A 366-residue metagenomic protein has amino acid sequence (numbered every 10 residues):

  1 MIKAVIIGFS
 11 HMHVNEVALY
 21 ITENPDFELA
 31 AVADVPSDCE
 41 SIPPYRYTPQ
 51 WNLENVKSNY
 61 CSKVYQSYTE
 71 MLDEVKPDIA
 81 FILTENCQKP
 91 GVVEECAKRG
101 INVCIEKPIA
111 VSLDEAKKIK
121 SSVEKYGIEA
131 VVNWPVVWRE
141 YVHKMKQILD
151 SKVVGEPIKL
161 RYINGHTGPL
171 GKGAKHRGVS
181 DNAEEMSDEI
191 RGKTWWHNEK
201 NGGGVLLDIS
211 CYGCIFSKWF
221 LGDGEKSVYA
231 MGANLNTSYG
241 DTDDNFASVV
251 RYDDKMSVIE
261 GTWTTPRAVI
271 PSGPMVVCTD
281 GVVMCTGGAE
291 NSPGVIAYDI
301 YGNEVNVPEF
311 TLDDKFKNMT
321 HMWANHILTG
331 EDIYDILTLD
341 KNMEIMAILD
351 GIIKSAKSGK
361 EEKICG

Functional and structural regions predicted by a protein language model:
M1, I79-F81, K125, M322-G366: C-terminal helix-rich "cap/oligomerization" subdomain common to oxidoreductases
M1-V56: N-terminal Rossmann-like dinucleotide-binding module
K3-V5, Y20, E28-D34, K57-V75 (+2 more regions): Internal alpha/beta domain cores that form substrate/cofactor-binding pockets in large enzymes and binding proteins
M12, P43, Y47, R267 (+1 more regions): Active-site loop of classical SDR/Rossmann-like NAD(P)-dependent oxidoreductases, centered on the catalytic Tyr-X3-Lys
M12, R139-S238, G359: Predominantly a Rossmann-like dinucleotide-binding segment in NAD(P)-dependent oxidoreductases
V17-A18, S41-R46, V142-K144, P169-H176 (+4 more regions): Short aromatic-enriched loop/helix-cap "lid" or pocket-rim segments at secondary-structure transitions that line
E74, D78-I79, E85-N86, P90-V137 (+1 more regions): Beta-strand-loop-alpha-helix segment that lines the small-molecule cofactor/substrate pocket of alpha/beta enzymes
D208-E290, T320-D332, G351: Contiguous beta-strand/loop segments that form the cofactor/metal-binding neighborhood of enzyme cores
